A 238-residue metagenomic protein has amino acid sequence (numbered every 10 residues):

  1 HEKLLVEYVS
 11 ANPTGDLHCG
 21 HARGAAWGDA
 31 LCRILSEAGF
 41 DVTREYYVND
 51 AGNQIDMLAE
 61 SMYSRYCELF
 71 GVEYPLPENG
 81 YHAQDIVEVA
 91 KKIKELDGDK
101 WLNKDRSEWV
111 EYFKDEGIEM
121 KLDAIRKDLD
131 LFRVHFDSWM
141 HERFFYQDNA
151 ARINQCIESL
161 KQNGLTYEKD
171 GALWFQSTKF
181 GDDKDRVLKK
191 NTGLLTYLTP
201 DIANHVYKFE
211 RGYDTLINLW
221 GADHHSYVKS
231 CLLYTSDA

Functional and structural regions predicted by a protein language model:
H1-S236: NTP-dependent nucleotidyl-transfer catalytic core
